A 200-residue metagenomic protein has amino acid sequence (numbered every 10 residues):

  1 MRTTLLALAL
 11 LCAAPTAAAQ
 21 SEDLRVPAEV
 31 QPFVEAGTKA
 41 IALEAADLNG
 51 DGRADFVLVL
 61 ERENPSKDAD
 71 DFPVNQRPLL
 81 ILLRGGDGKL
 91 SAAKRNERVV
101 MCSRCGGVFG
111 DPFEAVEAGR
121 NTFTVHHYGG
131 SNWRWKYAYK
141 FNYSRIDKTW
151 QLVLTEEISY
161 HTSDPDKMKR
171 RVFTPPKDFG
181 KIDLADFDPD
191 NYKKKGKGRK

Functional and structural regions predicted by a protein language model:
T4, P112-K200: Acidic, small-residue rich beta-repeat scaffolds with periodic aromatic anchors
A13-T16: N-terminal signal peptide c-region/cleavage motif recognized by signal peptidases
Q20-K39: Short N-terminal segments immediately surrounding and downstream of signal-peptide cleavage
Q20-V26, P65-N96, F141-Y143: Beta-propeller blade repeat segments, especially FG-GAP/WD-type strand-to-loop junctions in 6- to 7-bladed propeller
F33-V34, K67-N75, G129-N132: Short consensus segments that form the blades of beta-propeller domains, in both extracellular/periplasmic
K39-L48, F109-R120: Beta-propeller blade termini
L48-E61, E117-H127: Acidic/hydrophobic-patterned starts of short beta strands in beta-sheet-rich repeat architectures
G88-F113: Blade-loop segments of beta-propeller domains
